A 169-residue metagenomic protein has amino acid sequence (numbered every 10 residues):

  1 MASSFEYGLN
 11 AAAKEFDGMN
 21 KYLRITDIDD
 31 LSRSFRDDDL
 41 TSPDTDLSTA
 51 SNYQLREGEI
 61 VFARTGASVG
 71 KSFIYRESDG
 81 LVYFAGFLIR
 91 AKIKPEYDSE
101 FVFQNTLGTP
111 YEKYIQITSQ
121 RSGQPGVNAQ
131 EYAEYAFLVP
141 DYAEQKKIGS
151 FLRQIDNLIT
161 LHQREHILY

Functional and structural regions predicted by a protein language model:
M1-Y7, E134: Non-catalytic DNA-recognition/assembly elements of restriction-modification systems
L9-N10, T49, R121: Short, solvent-exposed loop/turn positions at domain surfaces that link secondary-structure elements or cap domain
A13-F16, V82-F87, Q120-K146: A short glycine-rich beta-alpha junction/loop motif
K14-S34: Short beta-strand/loop turn elements enriched in aromatics
R24-T26, D38-L107: A short beta-sheet element
I115: Glycine/small-residue-rich phosphate/adenosyl-binding loop
V139-Y169: Amphipathic alpha-helical coiled-coil/heptad-repeat segments
